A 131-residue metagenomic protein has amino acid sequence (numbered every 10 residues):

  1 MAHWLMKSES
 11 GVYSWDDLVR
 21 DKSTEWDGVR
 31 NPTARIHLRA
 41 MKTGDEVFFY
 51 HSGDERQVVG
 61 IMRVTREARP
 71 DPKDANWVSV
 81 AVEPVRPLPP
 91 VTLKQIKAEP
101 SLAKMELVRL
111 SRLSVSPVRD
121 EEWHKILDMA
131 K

Functional and structural regions predicted by a protein language model:
M1-K42, A130-K131: Compositionally biased, charged N-terminal/linker segments
M1-S10, D71-K131: Contiguous surface segments at macromolecular interaction interfaces
D17, M41-K42, Q57, K73-N76: Short glycine/proline-enriched turns and hinge-like loops at secondary-structure junctions
D17-R20, R63, Q95-P100: Surface-exposed flexible segments
F48-F49, R63: Hydrophobic beta-strand signal
Y50-R56: Short, charged beta-turn/beta-strand-edge "cap" motif at the junction between a beta-strand and an adjacent loop
Q57-E67: Short beta-strand-centered aromatic/proline hotspots
